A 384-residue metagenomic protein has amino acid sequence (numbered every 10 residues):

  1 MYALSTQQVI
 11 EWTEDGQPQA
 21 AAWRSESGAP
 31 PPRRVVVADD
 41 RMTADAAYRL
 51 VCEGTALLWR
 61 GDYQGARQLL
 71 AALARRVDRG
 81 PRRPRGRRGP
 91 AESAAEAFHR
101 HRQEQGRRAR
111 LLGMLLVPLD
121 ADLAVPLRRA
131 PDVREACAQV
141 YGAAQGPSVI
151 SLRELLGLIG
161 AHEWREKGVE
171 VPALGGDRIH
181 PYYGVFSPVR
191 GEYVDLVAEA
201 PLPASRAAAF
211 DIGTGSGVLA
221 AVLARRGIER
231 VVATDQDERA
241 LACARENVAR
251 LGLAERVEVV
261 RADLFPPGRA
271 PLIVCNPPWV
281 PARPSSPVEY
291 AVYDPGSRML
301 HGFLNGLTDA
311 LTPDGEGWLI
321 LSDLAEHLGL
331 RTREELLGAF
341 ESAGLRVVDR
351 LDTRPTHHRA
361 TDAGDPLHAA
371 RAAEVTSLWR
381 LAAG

Functional and structural regions predicted by a protein language model:
Y2-G28, P32-V169: N-terminal auxiliary segments of SAM/dcSAM-dependent transferases
V133-A208, I212-V222, R371-A373: SAM-dependent Rossmann-like transferase core, predominantly class I methyltransferases with a strong bias toward
R190-P277, P281-S285: Conserved SAM/SAH cofactor-binding pocket of Class I
W279-V280, S297, S322-H327: Short "lid" loop at the C-terminus of a central beta-strand within the Rossmann-like core of SAM-dependent
P287-T312: Glycine-rich S-adenosyl-L-methionine
G302-F303, L328-A343: Short alpha-helix
D314-L321: Conserved beta-strand signature within the Rossmann-like core of class I S-adenosyl-L-methionine
L337-A383: Class I S-adenosyl-L-methionine
